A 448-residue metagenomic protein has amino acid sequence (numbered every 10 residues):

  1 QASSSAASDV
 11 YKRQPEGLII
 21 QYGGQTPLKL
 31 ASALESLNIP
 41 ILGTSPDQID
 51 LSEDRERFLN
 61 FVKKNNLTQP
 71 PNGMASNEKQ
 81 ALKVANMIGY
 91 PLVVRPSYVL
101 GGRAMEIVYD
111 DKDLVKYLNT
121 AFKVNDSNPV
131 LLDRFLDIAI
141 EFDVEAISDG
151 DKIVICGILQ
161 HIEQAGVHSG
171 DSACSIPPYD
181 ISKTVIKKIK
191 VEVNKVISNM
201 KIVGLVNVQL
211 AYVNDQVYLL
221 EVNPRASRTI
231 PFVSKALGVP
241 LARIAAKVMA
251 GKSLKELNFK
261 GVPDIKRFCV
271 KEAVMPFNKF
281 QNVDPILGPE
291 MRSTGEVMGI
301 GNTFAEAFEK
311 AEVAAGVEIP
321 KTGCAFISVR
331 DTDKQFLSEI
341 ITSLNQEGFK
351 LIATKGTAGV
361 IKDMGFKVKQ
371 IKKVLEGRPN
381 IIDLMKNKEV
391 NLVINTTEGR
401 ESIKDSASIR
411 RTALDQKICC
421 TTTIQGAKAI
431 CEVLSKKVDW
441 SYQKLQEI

Functional and structural regions predicted by a protein language model:
Q1-Y11: Single conserved hydrophobic/aromatic residue that forms the stacking wall/gate of nucleotide- or nucleobase-binding
S8, P40, L205, A226-P231 (+9 more regions): Acidic, glycine-enriched active-site microenvironments
K12-R13, I88, K388: Active-site charged/polar residues at nucleotide-handling catalytic sites that mediate phosphoryl, nucleotidyl
R13-E53, T68-M74, L344, D415-I424: A short, GP-enriched loop/loop-strand-helix hinge that lies immediately N-terminal to, or at the N-terminal rim
G23, T44-I49, N77, S97 (+8 more regions): Short, ordered loop/turn segments at secondary-structure junctions
L37-T44, R57-Q69, P96-G102, G166-D180 (+3 more regions): Gly-rich Lys/Arg/Thr-decorated short loops/hinges at beta-loop-alpha junctions or inter-strand turns that position
T44-M105, M364-I371, Q425-E432, K437-V438: A conserved helix-loop-beta module that forms one wall/lid of the active-site cleft in ATP-utilizing catalytic domains
I88-S293: Internal nucleotide-binding/catalytic subdomain
